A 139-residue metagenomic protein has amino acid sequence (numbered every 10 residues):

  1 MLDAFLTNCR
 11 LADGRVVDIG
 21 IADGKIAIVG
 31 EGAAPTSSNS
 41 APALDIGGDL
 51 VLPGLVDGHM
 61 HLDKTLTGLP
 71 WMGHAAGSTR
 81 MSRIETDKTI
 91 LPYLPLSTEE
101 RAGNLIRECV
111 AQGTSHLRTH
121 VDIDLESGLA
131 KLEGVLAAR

Functional and structural regions predicted by a protein language model:
M1-S38: N-terminal metal-binding scaffold of metallo-dependent hydrolase/deaminase domains
L6, P42-L44, V56: Hydrophobic/aromatic beta-strand patches that form the interior of the parallel beta-sheet core in alpha/beta enzyme
C9, G24, G48, H59 (+1 more regions): Divalent metal-coordination and catalytic microenvironments
E31-G32, T67, V121-D122: Short, ordered loop/turn segments at secondary-structure junctions
A34-L52: Active-site metal-binding motif and surrounding structural segment of the metallo-beta-lactamase
D49-W71: Di-metal (Zn2+ and/or Mg2+/Mn2+) metal-binding site signature of metallo-dependent hydrolases with the MBL/beta-CASP
T65-T98: Active-site gating loops and adjacent loop-to-helix segments of metal-dependent hydrolytic enzymes
I90-R139: Active-site loop-helix segments enriched in His/Asp/Glu that coordinate and activate a nucleophilic water at divalent
